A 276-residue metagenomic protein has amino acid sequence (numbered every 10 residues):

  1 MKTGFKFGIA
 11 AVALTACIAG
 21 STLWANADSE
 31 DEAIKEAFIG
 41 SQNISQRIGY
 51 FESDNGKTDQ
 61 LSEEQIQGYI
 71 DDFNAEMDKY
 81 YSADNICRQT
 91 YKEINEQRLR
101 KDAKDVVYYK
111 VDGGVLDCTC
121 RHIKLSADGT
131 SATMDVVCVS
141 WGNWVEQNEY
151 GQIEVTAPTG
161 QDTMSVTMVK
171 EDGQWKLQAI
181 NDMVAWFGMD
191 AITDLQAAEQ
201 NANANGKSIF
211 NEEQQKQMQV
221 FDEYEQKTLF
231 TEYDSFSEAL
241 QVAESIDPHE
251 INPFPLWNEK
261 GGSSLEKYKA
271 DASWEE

Functional and structural regions predicted by a protein language model:
M1-S45, M134: Gram-positive cell-envelope targeting signals
N26-G114, E213-S264, Y268, S273: Core segments of small alpha/beta cavity-forming domains
G114, T130-M134, G160-D162: Residues at beta-strand starts and edge strands
L116-H122, T163: Short structured motifs
R121-M134, T167-K176: A short, structured loop/turn motif at beta-sheet edges
A127-Q147: A short hydrophobic beta-strand element
W141-E276: Low-complexity, intrinsically disordered terminal/linker segments enriched in charged and Gly/Pro repeats
